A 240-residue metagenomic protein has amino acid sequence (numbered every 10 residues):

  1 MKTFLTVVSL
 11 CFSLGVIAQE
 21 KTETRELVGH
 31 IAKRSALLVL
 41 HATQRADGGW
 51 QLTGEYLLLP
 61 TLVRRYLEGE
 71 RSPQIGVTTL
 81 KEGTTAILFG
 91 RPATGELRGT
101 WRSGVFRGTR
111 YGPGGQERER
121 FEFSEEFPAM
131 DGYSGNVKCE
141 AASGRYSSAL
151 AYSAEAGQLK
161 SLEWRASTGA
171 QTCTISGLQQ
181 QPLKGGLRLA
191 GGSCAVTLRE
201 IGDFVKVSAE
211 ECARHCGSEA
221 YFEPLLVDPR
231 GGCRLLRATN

Functional and structural regions predicted by a protein language model:
M1-F4: Positively charged n-region of N-terminal signal peptides that target proteins for export
Q19-E200, H215-C216, G231: Central antiparallel beta-sheet cores of small beta-barrel/beta-sandwich binding domains
E70, E223-L226: Short, charged/polar low-complexity linear motifs in solvent-exposed/disordered segments
F204-Y221: Beta-strand-rich cores of mature extracytoplasmic or soluble domains
L226-N240: Short, low-complexity, Pro/Ser/Thr/Gly-rich segments in the mature regions of secreted, periplasmic
